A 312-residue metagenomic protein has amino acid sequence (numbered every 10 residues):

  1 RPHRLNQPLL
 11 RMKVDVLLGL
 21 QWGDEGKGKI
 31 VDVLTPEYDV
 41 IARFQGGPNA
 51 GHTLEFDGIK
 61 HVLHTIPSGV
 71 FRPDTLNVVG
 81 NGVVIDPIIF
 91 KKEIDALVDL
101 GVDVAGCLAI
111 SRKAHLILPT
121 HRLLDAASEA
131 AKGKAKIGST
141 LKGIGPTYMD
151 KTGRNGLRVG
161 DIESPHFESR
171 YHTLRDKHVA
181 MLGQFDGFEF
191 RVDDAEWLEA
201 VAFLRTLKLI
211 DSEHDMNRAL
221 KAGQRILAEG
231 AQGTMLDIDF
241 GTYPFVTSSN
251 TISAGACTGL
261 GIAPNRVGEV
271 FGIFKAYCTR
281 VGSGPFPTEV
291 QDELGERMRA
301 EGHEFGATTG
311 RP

Functional and structural regions predicted by a protein language model:
R1-R11: Short, Lys/Arg-enriched N-terminal segments with co-localized hydrophobic residues within the first ~10-30 amino acids
M12-P312: Non-transmembrane, aqueous-exposed alpha-helical and coiled segments at domain scale
